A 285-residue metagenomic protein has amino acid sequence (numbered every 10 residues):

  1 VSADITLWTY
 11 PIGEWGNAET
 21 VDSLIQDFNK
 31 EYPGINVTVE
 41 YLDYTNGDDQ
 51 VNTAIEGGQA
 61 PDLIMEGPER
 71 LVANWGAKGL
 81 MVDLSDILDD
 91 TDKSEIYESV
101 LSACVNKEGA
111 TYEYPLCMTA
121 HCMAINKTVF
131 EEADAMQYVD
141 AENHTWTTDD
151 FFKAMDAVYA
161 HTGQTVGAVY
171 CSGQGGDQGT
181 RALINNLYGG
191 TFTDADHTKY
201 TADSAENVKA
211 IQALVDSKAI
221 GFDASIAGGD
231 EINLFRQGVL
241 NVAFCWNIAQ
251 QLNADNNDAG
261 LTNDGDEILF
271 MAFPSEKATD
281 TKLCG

Functional and structural regions predicted by a protein language model:
V1-A73, K78, D92-K93, T262 (+1 more regions): Conserved N-terminal structural module of periplasmic/extracytoplasmic solute-binding proteins
K30, N36, Q212, A219-I220 (+1 more regions): Extracytoplasmic/periplasmic substrate-recognition and gating elements
Y41-Q50, E69, H144-D150, D223-Q237: Short helix-initiation/N-cap motifs at beta->coil->alpha
D62-M65, N241-C245: Paired acidic/hydrophobic, glycine-rich loop segments that form the ligand-binding mouth/hinge of periplasmic-binding
G67-C122, G265-P274: Hinge/lid segment of periplasmic solute-binding proteins
D83-I96, D140-H144, G167-Y170, G190-K209 (+2 more regions): Short, solvent-exposed loop/beta-turn-alpha elements that line the ligand-binding surface or hinge of extracytoplasmic
E108-L116, H121, T147-K199, E206 (+1 more regions): Extracytoplasmic/periplasmic solute-binding protein
F152-A157, D196-I226, F273: Glycine-centered hinge/linker elements that transmit conformational signals in sensory and ligand-binding systems
